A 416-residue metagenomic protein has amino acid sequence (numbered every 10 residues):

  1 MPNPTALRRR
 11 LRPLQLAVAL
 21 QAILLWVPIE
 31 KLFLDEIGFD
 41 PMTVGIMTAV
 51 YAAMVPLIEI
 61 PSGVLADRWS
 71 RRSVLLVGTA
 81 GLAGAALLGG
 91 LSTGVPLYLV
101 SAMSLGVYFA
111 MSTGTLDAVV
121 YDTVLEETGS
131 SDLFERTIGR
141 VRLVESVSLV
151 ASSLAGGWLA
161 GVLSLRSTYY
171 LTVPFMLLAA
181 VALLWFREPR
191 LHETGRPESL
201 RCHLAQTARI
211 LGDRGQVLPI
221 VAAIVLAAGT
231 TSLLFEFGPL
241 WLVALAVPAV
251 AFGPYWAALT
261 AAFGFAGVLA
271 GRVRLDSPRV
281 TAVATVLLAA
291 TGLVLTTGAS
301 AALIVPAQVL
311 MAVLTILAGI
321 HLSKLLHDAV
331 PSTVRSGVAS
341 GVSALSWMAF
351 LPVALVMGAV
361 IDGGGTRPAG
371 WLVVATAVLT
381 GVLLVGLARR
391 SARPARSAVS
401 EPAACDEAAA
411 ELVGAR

Functional and structural regions predicted by a protein language model:
M1-R8, F186-A222, A403-G414: Juxtamembrane intracellular "pre-TM" segments in multi-pass secondary transporters
P2-L57, D213-L259: Helix-loop boundary and gating motifs at the non-cytosolic
A19, A85, P96-S112, V225 (+1 more regions): Hydrophobic core of transmembrane alpha-helices in multi-pass small-molecule transporters, especially MFS/SLC-type
M47, P56-I60, V64, R72-L75 (+1 more regions): C-terminal transmembrane bundle of multi-pass solute transporters/carriers
V55-G94: Conserved MFS/SLC helix-loop-helix module at the cytosolic interface between two early adjacent transmembrane helices
A80-G94, Y98, V286-A299: C-terminal ends and interior cores of transmembrane alpha-helices in multi-pass membrane transporters/permeases
M103-S146: Cytoplasmic helix-loop-helix junction between adjacent transmembrane helices in 12-TM secondary transporters
T172, M176-S199, G386-S397: Helix-loop junctions on the cytosolic side of multi-pass membrane transporters, especially the intracellular loop
